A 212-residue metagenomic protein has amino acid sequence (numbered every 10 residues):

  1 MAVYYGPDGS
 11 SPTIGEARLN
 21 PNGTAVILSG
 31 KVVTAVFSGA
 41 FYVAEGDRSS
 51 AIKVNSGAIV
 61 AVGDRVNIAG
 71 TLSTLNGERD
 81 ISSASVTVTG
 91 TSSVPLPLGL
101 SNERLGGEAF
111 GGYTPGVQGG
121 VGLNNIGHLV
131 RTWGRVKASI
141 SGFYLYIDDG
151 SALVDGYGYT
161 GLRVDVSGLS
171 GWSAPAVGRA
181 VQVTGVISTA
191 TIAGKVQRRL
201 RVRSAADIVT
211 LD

Functional and structural regions predicted by a protein language model:
A2-D212: OB-fold nucleic-acid-binding modules
